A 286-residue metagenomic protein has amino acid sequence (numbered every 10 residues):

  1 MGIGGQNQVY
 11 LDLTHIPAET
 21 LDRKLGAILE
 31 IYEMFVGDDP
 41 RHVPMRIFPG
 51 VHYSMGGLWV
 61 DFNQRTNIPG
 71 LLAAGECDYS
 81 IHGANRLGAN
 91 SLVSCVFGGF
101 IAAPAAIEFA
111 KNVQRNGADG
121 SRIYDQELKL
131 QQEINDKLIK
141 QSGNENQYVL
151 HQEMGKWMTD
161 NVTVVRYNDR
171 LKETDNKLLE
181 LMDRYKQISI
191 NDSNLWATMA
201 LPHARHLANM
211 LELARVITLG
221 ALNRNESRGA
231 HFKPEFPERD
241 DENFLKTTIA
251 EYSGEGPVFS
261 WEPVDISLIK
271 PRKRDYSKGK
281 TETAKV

Functional and structural regions predicted by a protein language model:
M1-M55, I68, G75: C-terminal catalytic lobe of FAD-dependent flavoproteins
G2, Q8, Y53, W59-A73 (+1 more regions): Glycine- and aromatic-enriched mobile tails/lids
